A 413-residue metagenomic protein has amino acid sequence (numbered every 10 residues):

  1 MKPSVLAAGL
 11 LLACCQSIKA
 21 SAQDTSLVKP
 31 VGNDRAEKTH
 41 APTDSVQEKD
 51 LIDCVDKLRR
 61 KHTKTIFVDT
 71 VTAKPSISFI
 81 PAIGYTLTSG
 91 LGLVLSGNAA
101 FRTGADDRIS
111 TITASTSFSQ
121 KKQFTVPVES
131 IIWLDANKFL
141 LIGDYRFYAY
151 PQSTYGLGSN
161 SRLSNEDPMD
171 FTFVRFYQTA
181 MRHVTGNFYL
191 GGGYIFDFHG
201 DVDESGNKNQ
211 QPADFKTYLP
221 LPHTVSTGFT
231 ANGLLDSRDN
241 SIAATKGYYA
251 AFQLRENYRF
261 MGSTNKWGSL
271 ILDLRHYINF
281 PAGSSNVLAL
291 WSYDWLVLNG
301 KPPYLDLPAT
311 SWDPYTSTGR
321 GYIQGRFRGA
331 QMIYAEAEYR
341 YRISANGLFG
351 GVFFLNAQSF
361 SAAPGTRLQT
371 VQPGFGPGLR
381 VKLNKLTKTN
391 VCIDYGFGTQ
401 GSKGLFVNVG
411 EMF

Functional and structural regions predicted by a protein language model:
M1-V28, I278: Bacterial Sec-dependent N-terminal signal peptides
D24, D34-T65, R146, Q152-A282 (+2 more regions): Transmembrane beta-strand segments of outer-membrane beta-barrel domains in Gram-negative and organellar OMPs
T25-I142, L219-T245, I343-L348, S361 (+2 more regions): Outer-membrane beta-barrel initiation region
D69-F79, G84-V225, R326, T389-C392 (+1 more regions): Gram-negative/organellar outer-membrane beta-barrel architecture
I77-F79, L93-L95, F124-V128, T172-Q178 (+8 more regions): Hydrophobic, lipid-facing positions within transmembrane beta-strands of outer-membrane proteins
F79-I83, I112-T116, L141-Y145, L190-G192 (+8 more regions): Membrane-embedded beta-strand positions of outer-membrane beta-barrel proteins
Q210-T217, I271, Y304-T318, G365-P377: Solvent-exposed, glycine/polar-rich loop segments of beta-barrel outer-membrane systems
N240-S344, F349: C-terminal outer-membrane beta-barrel translocator/porin domains of Gram-negative envelope proteins and their
